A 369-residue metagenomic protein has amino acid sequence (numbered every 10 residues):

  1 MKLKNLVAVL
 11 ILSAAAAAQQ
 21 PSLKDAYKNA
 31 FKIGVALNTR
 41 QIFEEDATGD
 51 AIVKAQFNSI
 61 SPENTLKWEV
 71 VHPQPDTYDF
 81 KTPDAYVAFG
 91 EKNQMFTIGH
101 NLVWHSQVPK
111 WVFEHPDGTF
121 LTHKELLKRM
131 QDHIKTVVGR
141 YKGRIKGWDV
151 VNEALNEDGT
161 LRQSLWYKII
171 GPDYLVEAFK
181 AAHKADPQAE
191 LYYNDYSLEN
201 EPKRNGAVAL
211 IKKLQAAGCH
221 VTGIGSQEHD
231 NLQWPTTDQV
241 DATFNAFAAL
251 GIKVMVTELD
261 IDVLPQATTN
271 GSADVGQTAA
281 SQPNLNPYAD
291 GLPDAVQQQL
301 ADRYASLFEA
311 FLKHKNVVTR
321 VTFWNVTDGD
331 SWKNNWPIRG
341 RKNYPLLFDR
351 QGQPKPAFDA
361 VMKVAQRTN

Functional and structural regions predicted by a protein language model:
M1-L23: Bacterial Sec-dependent N-terminal signal peptides
Q19-S59, E63: Boundary/entry segment of secreted carbohydrate-active catalytic domains
Q20-L23, A55, S59-P73, T82-E199 (+1 more regions): Substrate-binding cleft and catalytic face of glycoside hydrolase catalytic domains, especially the flexible beta-alpha
A30-G34, S59-S61, F96-I98, I145-D149 (+4 more regions): Structural preference for beta-strand elements that scaffold enzyme active sites
A36-A47, W68-K81, L155-T160, S197-G206 (+3 more regions): Acidic-and-aromatic substrate-binding clefts and catalytic sites of carbohydrate-active enzymes
R40-A55, K128-V137, K203-L214, Y304-A310: Short, acidic/polar
R140, D149-P172, A181, A185 (+4 more regions): Aromatic-rich peripheral "rim/lid" segments of glycoside hydrolase catalytic domains that contact and position glycan
S197-T222, T243, T327-W332: Substrate-binding cleft/loops of secretory-pathway carbohydrate-active enzymes
